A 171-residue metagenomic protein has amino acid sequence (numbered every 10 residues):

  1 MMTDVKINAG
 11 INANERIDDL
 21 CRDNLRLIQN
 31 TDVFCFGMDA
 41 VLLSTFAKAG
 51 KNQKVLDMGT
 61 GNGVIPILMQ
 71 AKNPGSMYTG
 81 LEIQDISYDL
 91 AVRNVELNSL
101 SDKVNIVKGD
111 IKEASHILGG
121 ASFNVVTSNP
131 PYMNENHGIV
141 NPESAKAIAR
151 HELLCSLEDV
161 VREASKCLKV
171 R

Functional and structural regions predicted by a protein language model:
M1-K6: Short, basic/low-complexity N-terminal boundary segments at the transition from targeting/disordered tails
N8-K51: Class I SAM-dependent transferase core
N14-E15, N52, A121, R171: Glycine-centered loop/turn motifs
F46-S128, M133-I139: Conserved SAM/SAH cofactor-binding pocket of Class I
P74-M77, K166-R171: Short, surface-exposed connector motifs at secondary-structure boundaries
P130-D159, E163-K169: Mobile active-site "lid"/loop adjacent to the S-adenosyl-L-methionine
